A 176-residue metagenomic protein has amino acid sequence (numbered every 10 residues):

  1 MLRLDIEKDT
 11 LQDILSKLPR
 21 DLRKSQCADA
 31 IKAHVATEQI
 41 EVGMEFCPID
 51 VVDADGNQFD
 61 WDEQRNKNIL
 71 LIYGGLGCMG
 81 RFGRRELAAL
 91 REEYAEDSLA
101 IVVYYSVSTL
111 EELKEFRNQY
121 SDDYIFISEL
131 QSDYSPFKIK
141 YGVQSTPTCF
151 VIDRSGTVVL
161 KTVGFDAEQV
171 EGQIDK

Functional and structural regions predicted by a protein language model:
L2-V52, D62-Q64, E111, E115: N-proximal helix/coil linker or "cap" segments that precede and/or mark the start of modular domains
C27-I31, D123-S132: Short, positively charged
A54-D55, R154: Short, ordered coil/turn segments that flank beta-strands lining enzyme active or ligand-binding pockets
Q58-A88, A100, Y104: Short active-site neighborhood of thiol/selenol oxidoreductases, capturing the structured segment around
R65-I69, A95-A100, S121-D123, R154: Loop/turn elements at helix/coil->beta-strand transitions in domains of secreted/extracellular proteins
L76-M79, S108, F165-D166: Short acidic, S/G/P-rich loop/turn micro-motifs used as interaction or catalytic elements
F82-Y120, S132-I139: Structural microenvironment flanking redox-active thiols in thiol-disulfide oxidoreductases
Y120-D122, L130-D175: Thiol/disulfide oxidoreductase modules built on the thioredoxin-like
